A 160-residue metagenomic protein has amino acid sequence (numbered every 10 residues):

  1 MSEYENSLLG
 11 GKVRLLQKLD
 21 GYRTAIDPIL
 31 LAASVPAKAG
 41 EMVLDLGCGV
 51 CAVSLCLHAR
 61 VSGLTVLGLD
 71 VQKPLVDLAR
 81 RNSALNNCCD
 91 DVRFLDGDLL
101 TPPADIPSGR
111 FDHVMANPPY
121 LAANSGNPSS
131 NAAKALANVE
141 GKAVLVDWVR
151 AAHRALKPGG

Functional and structural regions predicted by a protein language model:
M1-A37: Class I SAM-dependent transferase core
S34-A116, L121-N127: Conserved SAM/SAH cofactor-binding pocket of Class I
P118-R154: Mobile active-site "lid"/loop adjacent to the S-adenosyl-L-methionine
L156-G160: Short glycine-dipeptide loop
